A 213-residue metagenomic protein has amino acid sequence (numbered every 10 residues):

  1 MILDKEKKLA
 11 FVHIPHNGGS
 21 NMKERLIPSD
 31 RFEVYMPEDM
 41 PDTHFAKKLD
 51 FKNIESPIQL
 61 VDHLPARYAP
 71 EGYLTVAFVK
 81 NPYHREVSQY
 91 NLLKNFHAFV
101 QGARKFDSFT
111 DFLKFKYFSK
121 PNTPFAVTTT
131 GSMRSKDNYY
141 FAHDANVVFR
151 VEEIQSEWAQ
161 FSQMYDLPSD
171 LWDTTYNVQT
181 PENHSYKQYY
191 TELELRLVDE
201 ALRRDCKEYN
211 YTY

Functional and structural regions predicted by a protein language model:
M1-Y213: Membrane-interface amphipathic segments in extracytoplasmic regions
